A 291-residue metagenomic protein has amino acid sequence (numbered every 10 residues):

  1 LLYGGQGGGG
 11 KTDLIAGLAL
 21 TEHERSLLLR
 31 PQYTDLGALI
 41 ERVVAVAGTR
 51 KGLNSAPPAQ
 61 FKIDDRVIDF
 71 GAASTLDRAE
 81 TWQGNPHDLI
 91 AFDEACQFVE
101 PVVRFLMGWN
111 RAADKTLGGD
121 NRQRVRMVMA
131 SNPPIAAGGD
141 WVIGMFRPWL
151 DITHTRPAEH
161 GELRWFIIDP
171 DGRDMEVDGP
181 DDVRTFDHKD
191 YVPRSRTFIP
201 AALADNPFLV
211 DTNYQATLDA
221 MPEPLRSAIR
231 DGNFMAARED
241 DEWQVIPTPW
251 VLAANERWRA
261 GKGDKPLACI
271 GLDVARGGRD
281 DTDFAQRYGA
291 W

Functional and structural regions predicted by a protein language model:
L2-G4: Short hydrophobic/aromatic beta-strand immediately N-terminal to the Walker A/P-loop
G8: Walker A (P-loop) phosphate-binding loop of P-loop NTPases
K11-T12: Conserved lysine of the Walker
E24-L36: Conserved RecA-like ASCE P-loop NTPase motor core of nucleic-acid helicases/translocases
T34-D88: Inter-Walker segment of RecA-like/P-loop motor cores
C96-P193, F198-L203: Signature of the SF2 helicase/ATPase Hel1-core->accessory helical subdomain module
V192-P193, A202-L272: ATPase catalytic-site recognition across NTP-hydrolyzing enzymes
A260, D264, G278, D283-W291: Nucleic-acid-processing active sites and adjacent nucleic-acid-binding tracks, predominantly divalent metal-dependent
